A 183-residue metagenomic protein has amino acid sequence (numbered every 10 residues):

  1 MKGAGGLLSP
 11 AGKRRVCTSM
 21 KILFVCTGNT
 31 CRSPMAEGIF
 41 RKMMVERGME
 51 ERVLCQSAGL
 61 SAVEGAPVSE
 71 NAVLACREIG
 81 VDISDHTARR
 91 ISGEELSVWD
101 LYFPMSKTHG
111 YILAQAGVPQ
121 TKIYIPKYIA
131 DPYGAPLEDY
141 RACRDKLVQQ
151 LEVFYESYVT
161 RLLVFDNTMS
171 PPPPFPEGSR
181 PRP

Functional and structural regions predicted by a protein language model:
M1-S19, S170-P183: N-terminal amphipathic/basic-hydrophobic helices that include classical n-h-c signal peptides and signal-anchor
G3, S9, E50, D82-S84 (+4 more regions): Serine/threonine-rich low-complexity intrinsically disordered regions
G12-S97, Y158-D166: Conserved active-site segments centered on acidic
P34, S106-K107: Alpha-helix N-cap/helix-start capping motif
L101, K107-P176, P183: Phosphate-binding/catalytic loops
